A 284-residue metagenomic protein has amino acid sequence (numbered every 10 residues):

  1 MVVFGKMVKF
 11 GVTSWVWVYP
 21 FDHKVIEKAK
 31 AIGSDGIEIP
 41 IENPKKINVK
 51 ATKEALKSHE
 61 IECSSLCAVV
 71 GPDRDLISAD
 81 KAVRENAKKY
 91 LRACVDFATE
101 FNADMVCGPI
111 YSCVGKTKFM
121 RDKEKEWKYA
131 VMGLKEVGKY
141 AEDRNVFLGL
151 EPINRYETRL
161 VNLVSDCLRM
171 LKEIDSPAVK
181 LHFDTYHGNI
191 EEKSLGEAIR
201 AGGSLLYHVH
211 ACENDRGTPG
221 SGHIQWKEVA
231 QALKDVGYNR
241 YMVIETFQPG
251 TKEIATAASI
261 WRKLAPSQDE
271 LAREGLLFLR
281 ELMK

Functional and structural regions predicted by a protein language model:
V2-F10, V18-K30, N102-D104, V161-F183 (+1 more regions): Histidine-acidic metal/acid-base catalytic patches
V16-V18, I41-N43, V69-P72, S112-V114 (+4 more regions): Active-site-proximal loop/turn and secondary-structure-junction residues that shape catalytic pockets, frequently
D35-K45: A short beta-strand-loop structural module common to alpha/beta enzyme folds
E38, S65, C107, G149 (+2 more regions): Conserved beta-strand positions in the central sheet of alpha/beta enzyme cores
I39, L76-E85, D215-G220: The substrate-binding groove and active-site-proximal loops of carbohydrate-active enzymes, especially glycoside
K45-A55: Active-site-adjacent beta->alpha loops and helix N-cap segments on the catalytic face of soluble alpha/beta enzymes
S58, K81-K180, E192, R262-E270: Active-site acidic/histidine proton-transfer and metal-coordination neighborhood in alpha/beta enzyme cores
P72-S78, V114-M120, Y156-E157, I190 (+2 more regions): A short acidic, helix-capping loop that chelates divalent metal ions and anchors anionic groups
